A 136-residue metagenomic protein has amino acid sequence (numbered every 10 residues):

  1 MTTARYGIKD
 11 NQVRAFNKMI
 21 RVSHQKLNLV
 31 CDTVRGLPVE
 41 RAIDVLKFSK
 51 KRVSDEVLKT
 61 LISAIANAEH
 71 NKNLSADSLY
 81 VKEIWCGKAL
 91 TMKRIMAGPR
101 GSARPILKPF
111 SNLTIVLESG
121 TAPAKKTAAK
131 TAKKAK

Functional and structural regions predicted by a protein language model:
M1-V22, N28-T33, L37-K136: Structured, basic alpha/beta domains of bacterial-type, RNA-associated proteins
